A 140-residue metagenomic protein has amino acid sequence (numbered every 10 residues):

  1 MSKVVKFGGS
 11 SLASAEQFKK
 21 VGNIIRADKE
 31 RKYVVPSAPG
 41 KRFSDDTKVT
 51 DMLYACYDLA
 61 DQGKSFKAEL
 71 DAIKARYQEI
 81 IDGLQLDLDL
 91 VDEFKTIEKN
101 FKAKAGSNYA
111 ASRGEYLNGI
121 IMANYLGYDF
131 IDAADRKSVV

Functional and structural regions predicted by a protein language model:
M1-V140: Nucleotide/pyrophosphate-binding catalytic subdomain
